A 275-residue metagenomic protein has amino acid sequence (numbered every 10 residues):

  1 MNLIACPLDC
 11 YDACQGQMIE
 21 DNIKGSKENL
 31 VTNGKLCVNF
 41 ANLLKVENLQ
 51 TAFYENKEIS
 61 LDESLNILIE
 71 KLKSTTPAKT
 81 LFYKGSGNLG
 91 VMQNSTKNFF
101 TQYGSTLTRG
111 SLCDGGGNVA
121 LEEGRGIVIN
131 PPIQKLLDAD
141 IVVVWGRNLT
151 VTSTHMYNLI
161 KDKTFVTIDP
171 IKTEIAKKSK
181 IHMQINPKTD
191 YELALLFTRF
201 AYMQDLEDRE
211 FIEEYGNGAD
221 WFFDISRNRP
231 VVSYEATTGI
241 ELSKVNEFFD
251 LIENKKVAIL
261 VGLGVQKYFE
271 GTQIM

Functional and structural regions predicted by a protein language model:
M1-A5, D21-K35: Immediate flanking context of iron-sulfur cluster ligation sites
L3-C6, F53-M275: Cofactor-pocket helix-loop regions in the catalytic cores of large enzyme subunits
P7-Y11, K35-V38: Cys/His/Pro-rich metal-binding microdomains
Y11-C14, K255: Short, basic and Ser/Thr-rich N-terminal targeting/leader segments
A13-N22, N39-E55: Iron-sulfur (Fe-S) cluster-binding segments and ferredoxin-like electron-carrier domains, especially [2Fe-2S]
Q17-M18, G25, G34, N48 (+3 more regions): Short, glycine/acidic-enriched capping/hinge loops at junctions between secondary-structure elements
E20, G25-E28, A41-L43, K84-N88 (+1 more regions): Short glycine-rich, polar/acidic loop-and-turn segments at beta strand-coil junctions
V31-V46, K180: Redox-cofactor-proximal catalytic regions of oxidoreductases
